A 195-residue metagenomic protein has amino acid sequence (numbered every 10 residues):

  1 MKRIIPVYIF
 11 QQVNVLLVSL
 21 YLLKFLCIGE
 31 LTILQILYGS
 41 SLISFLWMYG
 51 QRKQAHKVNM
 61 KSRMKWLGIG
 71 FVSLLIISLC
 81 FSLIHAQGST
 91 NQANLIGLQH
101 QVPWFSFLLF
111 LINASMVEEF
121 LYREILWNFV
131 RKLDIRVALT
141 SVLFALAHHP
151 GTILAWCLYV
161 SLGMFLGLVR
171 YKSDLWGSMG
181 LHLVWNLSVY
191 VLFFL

Functional and structural regions predicted by a protein language model:
M1-S62, I69-V72, S78, Y190-L195: N-terminal, membrane-interfacial amphipathic/helix-forming hydrophobic leader that caps and precedes the first
I4, Y8, L34-L37, S62-G70 (+4 more regions): Residue-level signature of transmembrane alpha-helical entry/exit and packing/kink sites in multi-pass membrane
S19, F45-G50, I77, A114 (+3 more regions): Alpha-helical transmembrane segments of polytopic integral membrane proteins, especially the permease/helical cores
C27-G29, K53-M64, E124-K132, Y171-S173: Membrane-interface helix-boundary motifs at transmembrane edges
G29-I36, N91-Q101, W156-L166: Non-cytosolic membrane-interface motifs at loop->transmembrane helix junctions
R52, C80-G88, A145-H149, V191-F194: Membrane-interface helix-cap regions at the ends of transmembrane helices in multi-pass membrane proteins
K53-A114: Juxtamembrane helix-loop-helix connectors linking adjacent transmembrane helices in multi-pass membrane enzymes
W104-L195: Transmembrane helix-loop-helix hairpins at the membrane interface of multi-pass integral membrane proteins
